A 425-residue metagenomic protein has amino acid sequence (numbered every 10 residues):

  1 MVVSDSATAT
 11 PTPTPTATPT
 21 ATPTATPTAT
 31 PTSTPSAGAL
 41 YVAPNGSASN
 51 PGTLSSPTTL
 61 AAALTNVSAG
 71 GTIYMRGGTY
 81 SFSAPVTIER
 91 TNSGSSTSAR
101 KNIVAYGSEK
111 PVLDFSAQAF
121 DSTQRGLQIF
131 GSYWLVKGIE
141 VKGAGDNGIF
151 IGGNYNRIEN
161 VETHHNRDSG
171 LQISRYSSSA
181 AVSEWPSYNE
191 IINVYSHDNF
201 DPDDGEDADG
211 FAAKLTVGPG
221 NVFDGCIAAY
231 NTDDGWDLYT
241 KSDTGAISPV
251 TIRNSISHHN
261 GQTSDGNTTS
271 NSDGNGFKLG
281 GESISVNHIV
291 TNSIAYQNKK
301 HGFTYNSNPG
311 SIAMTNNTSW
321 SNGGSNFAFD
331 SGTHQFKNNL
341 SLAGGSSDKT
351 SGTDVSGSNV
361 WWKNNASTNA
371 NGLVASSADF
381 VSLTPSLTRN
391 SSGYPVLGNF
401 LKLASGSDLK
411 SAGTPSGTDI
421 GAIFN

Functional and structural regions predicted by a protein language model:
A43, R76, E89, V104-Y106 (+26 more regions): Feature marks extracellular polysaccharide-active and adherence modules
P44-R76, S81-F82, T87, G406-S407 (+1 more regions): Acidic Gly/Asp/Thr-rich repetitive segments characteristic of extracellular carbohydrate-active and adhesion proteins
A48, S98, N102, G332-N425: Acidic, glycine- and Ser/Thr-rich low-complexity intrinsically disordered tracts in extracellular/secreted proteins
A61-N66, S81-G94, L113-S116, G153 (+2 more regions): Short, T/G/N/S-enriched strand-turn elements that build extracellular solenoid repeat scaffolds
A69, S93-N102, R125-K137, N154-N160 (+7 more regions): Surface-exposed loop/turn motifs in large extracellular/passenger domains
Y74-G77, S81, G94-G145, F200: Right-handed parallel beta-helix/beta-spiral solenoid domain characteristic of secreted/periplasmic
S83-T91, F115-L127, G143-F150, H165-P186 (+5 more regions): Extracellular beta-strand/beta-solenoid scaffold signature
N160, N254, G281-S283, N287-S376 (+1 more regions): Extracellular beta-rich repeat passengers
